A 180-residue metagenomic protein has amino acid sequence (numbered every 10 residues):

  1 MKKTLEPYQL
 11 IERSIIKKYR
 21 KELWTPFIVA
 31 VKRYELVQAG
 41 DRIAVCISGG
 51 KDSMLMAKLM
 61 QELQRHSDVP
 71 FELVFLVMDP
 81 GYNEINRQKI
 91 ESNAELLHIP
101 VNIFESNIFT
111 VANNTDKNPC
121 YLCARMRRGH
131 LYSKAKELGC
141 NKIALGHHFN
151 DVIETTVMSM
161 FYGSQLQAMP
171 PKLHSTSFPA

Functional and structural regions predicted by a protein language model:
K2-P171: ATP-dependent adenylation/nucleotidyltransferase module used to activate substrates
A168-A180: Short, flexible loop segments at boundaries between secondary-structure elements
